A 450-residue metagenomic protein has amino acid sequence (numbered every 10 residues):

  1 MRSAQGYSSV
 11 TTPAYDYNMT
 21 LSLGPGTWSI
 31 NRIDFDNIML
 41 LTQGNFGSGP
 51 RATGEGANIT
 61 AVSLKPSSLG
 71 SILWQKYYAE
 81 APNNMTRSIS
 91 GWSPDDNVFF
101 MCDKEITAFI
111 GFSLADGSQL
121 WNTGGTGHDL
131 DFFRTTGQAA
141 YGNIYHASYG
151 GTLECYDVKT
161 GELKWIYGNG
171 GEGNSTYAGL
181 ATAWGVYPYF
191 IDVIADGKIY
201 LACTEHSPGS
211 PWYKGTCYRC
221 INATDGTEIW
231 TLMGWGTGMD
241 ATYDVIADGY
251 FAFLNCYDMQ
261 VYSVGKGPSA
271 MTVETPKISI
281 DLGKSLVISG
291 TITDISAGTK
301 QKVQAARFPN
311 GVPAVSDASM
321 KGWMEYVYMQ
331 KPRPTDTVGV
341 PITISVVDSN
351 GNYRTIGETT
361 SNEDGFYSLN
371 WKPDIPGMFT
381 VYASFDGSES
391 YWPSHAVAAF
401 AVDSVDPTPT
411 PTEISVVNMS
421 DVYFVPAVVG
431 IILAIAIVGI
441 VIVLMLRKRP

Functional and structural regions predicted by a protein language model:
M1-D317, E325-Y328, T335-D336, V340-V346 (+2 more regions): Secretory-pathway ectodomains
G117, L153, I288-G290, A383 (+2 more regions): Secretory targeting signatures
S279-D281, R333-T335, T360, K372 (+1 more regions): Sterically constrained small-residue positions within well-ordered secondary structures of folded domains
S285-V287, F366-S368, H395-V397: Intrinsic-disorder/low-complexity, polar/charged segments enriched in Ser/Thr/Lys/Arg/Asp/Glu/Gln
T299, Y353, W392-S394: A structural signal for beta-strand boundary/capping segments at domain termini and interdomain linkers
G351, T355-P373, G377: Glycine-centered loop-to-beta-strand initiation motif
G357, Y391-A401: Edge beta-strands of extracellular beta-sandwich domains
I375-S394: Enriched for extracellular/lumenal, surface-exposed ectodomains of secreted and cell-surface proteins
